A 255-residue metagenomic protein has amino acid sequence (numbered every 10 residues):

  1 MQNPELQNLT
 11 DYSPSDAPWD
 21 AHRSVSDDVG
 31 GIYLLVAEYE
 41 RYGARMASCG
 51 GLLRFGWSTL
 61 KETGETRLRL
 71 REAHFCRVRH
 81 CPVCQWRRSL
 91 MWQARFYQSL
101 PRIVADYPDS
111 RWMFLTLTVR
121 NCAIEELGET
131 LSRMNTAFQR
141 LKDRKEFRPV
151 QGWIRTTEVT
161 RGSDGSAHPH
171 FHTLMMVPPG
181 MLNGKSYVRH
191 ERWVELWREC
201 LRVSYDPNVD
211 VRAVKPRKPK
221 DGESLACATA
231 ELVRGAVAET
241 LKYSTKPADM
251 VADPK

Functional and structural regions predicted by a protein language model:
M1-R71: N-terminal alpha-helical interaction blocks
V78-F171, M175-K255: Catalytic residues for metal-mediated phosphoryl-transfer on nucleic acids/nucleotides
